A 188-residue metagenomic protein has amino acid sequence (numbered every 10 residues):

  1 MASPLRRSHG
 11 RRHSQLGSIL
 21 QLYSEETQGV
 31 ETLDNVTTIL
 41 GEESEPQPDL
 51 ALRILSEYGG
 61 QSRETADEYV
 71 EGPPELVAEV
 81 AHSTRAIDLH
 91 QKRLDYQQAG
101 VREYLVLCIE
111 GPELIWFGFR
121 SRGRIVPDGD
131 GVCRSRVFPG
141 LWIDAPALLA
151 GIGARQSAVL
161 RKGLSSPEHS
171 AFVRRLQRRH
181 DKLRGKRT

Functional and structural regions predicted by a protein language model:
M1-T188: Gly/Pro/Ser/Thr-rich low-complexity, intrinsically disordered segments predominantly at protein N-termini
